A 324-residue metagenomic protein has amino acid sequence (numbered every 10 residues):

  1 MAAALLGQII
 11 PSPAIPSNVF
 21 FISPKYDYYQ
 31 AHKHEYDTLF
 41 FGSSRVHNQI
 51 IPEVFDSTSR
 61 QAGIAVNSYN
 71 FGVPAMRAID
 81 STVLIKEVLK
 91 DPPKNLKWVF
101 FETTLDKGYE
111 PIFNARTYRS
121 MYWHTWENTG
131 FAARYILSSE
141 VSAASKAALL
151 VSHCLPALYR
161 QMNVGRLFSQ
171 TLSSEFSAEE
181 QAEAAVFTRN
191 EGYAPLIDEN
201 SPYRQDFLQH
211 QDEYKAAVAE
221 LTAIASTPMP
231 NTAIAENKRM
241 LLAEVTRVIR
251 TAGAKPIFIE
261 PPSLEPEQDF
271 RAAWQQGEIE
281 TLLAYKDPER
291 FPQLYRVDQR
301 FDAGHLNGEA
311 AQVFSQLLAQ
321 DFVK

Functional and structural regions predicted by a protein language model:
M1-V66, V83-L84: Membrane/wall-proximal cationic-aromatic binding patches
F41, R45-I136: Membrane-embedded segments
N48, P74-D80, A233-E236, E260-D269: Acidic-and-aromatic substrate-binding clefts and catalytic sites of carbohydrate-active enzymes
I50, V54, D80-L84, L149-L150 (+4 more regions): Extracytoplasmic/secreted proteins, especially bacterial periplasmic and envelope-associated proteins
N70-G72, E260, K286: Residue-level recognition of beta-strand->loop/alpha-helix junctions
T117-M240, E244: Secreted/periplasmic serine-hydrolase-like ester/acetyl group-modifying domain
L242-P256: A structural motif corresponding to the C-terminal end of an alpha-helix and its immediate exit/capping segment
Q268-K324: C-terminal regions of proteins
